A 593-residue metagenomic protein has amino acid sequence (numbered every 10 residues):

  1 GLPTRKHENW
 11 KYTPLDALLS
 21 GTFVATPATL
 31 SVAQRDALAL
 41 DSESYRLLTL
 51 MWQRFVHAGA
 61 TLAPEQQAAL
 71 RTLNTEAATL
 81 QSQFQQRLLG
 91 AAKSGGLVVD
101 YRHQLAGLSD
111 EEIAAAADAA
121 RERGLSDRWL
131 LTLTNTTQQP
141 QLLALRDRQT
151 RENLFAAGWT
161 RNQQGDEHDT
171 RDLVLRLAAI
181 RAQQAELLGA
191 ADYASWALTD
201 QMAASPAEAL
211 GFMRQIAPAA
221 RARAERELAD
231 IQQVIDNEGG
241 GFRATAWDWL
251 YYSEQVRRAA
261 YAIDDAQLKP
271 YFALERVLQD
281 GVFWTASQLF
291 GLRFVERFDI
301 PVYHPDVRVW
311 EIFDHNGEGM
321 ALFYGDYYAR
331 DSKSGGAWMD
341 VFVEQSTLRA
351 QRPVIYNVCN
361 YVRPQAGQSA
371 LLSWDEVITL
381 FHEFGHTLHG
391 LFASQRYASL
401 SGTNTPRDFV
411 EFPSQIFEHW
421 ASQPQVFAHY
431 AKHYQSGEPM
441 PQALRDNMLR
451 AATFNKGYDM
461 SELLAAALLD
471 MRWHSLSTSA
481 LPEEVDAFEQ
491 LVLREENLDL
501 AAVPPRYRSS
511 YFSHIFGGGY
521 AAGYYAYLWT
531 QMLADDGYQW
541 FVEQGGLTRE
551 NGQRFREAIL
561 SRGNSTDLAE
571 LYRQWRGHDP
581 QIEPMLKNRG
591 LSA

Functional and structural regions predicted by a protein language model:
G1-A204, P305-V307: His/Asp/Glu-rich acidic catalytic environments and adjacent acidic regulatory segments
G1-L40, L48, S461-W473, S477-N497 (+3 more regions): C-terminal non-catalytic alpha-helical accessory regions
E43, L47-L48, T79, Q86 (+8 more regions): Active-site-proximal, well-structured secondary-structure segments within enzyme catalytic domains
A191, G385-Y397: Catalytic Zn2+-binding segment of zinc metalloproteases
V362-F381: Short pre-active-site segment immediately N-terminal to the catalytic Zn-binding motif
D375-G390, S414: Active-site recognition of the HExxH zinc-binding catalytic motif
V377, F381, G457-S475, E495-L498 (+3 more regions): C-terminal substrate/ligand-recognition segments
G546-L591: C-terminal amphipathic alpha-helical interaction region
